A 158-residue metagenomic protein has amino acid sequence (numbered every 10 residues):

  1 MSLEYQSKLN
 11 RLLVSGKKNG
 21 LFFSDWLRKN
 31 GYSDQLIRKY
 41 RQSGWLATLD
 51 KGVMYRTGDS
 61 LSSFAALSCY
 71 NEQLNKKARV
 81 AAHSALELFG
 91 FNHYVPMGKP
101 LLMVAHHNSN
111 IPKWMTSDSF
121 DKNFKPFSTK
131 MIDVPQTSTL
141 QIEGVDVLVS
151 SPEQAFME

Functional and structural regions predicted by a protein language model:
M1-H83: Short beta-edge/loop segments at beta->alpha junctions of small alpha/beta modules that act as binding/recognition
L88-E158: Phosphate-handling catalytic interfaces
